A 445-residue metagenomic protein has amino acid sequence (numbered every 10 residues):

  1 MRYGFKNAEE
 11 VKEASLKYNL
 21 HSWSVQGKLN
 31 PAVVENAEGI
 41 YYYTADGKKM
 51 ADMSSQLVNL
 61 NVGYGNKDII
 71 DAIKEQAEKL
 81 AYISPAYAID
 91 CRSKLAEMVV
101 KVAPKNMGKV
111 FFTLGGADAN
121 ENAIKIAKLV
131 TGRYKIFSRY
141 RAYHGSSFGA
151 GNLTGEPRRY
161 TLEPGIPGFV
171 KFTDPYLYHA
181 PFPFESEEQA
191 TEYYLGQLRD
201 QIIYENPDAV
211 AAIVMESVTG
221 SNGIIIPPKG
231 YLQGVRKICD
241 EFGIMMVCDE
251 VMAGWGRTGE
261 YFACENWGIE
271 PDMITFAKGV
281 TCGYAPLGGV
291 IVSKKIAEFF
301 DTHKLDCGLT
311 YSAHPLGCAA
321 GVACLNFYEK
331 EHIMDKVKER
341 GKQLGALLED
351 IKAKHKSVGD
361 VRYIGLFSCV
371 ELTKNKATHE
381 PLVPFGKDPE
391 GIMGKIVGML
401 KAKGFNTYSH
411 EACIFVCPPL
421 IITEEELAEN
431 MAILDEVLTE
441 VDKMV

Functional and structural regions predicted by a protein language model:
M1-V445: Conserved N-terminal phosphate-binding loop of PLP-dependent enzymes in the Aspartate aminotransferase
